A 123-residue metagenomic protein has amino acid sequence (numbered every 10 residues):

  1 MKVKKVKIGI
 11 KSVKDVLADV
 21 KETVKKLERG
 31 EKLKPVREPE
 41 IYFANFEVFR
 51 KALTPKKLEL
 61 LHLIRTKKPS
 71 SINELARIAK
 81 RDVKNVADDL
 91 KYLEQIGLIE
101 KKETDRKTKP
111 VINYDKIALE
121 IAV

Functional and structural regions predicted by a protein language model:
M1-G30: General nucleic-acid-binding
K32-E59: Short alpha-helical segments that sit at the start of domains
E47-T54, S71, T104-V123: Short, cationic-aromatic polyanion-contact patches
H62: A cross-family signal for key residues in well-ordered alpha-helices that form functional helical elements
R65-S71: Short capping segments at the starts of secondary-structure elements
E74-I78, L93: A short acidic, leucine-rich amphipathic alpha-helix
R81-Y92: Short amphipathic alpha-helical interaction segments
E94-T104: A short, conserved structural fragment
